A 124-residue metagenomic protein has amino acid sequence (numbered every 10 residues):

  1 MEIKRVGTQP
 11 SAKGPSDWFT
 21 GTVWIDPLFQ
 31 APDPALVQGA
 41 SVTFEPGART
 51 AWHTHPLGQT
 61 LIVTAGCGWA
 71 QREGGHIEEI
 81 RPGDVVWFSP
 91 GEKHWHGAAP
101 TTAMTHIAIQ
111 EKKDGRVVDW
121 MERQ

Functional and structural regions predicted by a protein language model:
M1-V37, V117-Q124: A short, N-terminal "cap"/entry segment at the start of jelly-roll beta-barrel domains of the cupin/DSBH fold
W24, Q38-H55, P90: Conserved short histidine dyad/triad with adjacent acidic residue
S41-E45, T54-A70, I109-E111: Short, conserved beta-strand element in jelly-roll/cupin
T50-W52, A70-Q71, F88, K93-P100: Short beta-strand His + acidic residue motifs that chelate non-heme Fe in jelly-roll/DSBH and cupin folds
T60, W87, T101-W120: A short hydrophobic beta-strand segment most commonly corresponding to one strand of the jelly-roll/cupin
G74-P90: Short acidic-glycine-tyrosine-enriched beta hairpin
I77-E79, G97-T102: Beta-rich strand-turn-strand
